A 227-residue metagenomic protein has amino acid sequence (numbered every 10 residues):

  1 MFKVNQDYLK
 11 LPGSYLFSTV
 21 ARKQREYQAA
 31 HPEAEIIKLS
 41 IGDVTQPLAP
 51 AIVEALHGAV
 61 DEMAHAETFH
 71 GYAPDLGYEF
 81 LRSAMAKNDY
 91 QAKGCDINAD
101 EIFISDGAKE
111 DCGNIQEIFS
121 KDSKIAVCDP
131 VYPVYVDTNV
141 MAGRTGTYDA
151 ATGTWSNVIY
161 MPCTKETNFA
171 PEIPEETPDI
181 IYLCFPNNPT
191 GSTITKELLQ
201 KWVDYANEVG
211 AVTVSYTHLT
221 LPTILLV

Functional and structural regions predicted by a protein language model:
M1-K10, F119, K124, L219: Short N-terminal secondary-structure initiator segments
F2-D106: N-terminal small-domain helix-loop-helix segment of the aminotransferase-like
I36, W155-N157, H218: A residue-level signal for beta-strand positions that form part of recognition/binding surfaces within mature
V44, C163, L221: Hydrophobic pocket-lining residues within nucleotide cofactor-binding pockets
A66-V209: Conserved core of the PLP fold type I
T213-V214: Residue-level marker for buried hydrophobic side chains located in beta-strands that build the well-ordered beta-sheet
T217-T223: Conserved small/polar residues in nucleotide/adenosyl-binding loops
